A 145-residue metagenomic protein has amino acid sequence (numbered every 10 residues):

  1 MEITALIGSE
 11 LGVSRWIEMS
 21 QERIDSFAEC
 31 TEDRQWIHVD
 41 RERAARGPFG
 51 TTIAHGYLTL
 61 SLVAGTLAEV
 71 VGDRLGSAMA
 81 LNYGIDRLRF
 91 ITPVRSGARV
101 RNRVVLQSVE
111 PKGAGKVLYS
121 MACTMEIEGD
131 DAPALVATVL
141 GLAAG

Functional and structural regions predicted by a protein language model:
M1-A54, A68, G145: Catalytic strand-loop segment that frames the active site of acyl-thioester-processing enzymes
E2-L6, P93-G145: HotDog/MaoC-like acyl-thioester-processing domains
V13-R15, R23, D33, S77-D86 (+2 more regions): A generic structural signal for short beta-strands and their flanking turns/coil linkers
P48-T51, A64-V105: Hydrophobic beta-strand-centered segment that forms part of the acyl-chain substrate-binding groove
L58, Y83-F90, M121-I127: Hydrophobic alpha-helical segments of small multi-pass membrane proteins
